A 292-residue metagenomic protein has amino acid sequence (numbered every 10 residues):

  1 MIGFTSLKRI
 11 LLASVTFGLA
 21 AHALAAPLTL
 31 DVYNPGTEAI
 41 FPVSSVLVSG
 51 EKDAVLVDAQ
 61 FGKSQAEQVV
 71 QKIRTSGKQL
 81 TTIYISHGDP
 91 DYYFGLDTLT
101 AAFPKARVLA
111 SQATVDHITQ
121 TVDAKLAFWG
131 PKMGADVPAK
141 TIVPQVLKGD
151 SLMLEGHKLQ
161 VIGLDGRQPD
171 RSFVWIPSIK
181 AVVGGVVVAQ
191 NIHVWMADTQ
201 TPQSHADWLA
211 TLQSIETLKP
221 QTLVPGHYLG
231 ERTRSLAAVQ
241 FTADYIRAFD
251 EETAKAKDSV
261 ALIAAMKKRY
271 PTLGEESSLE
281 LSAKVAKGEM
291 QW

Functional and structural regions predicted by a protein language model:
M1-L11: Bacterial N-terminal signal peptides that target proteins for export
A20-A23: N-terminal signal peptide c-region/cleavage motif recognized by signal peptidases
A26-T75, F173-V186: Conserved beta-strand hairpin/beta-sheet module of binuclear metal-dependent hydrolase folds, prominently
T37-A39, A54, F61-S64, H87-Y92 (+5 more regions): Solvent-exposed loop/turn segments at secondary-structure junctions within structured extracellular/periplasmic domains
V55-D58, T82-I85, Q160-V161: Short catalytic-loop micro-motif centered on adjacent basic/acidic residues
F61, K158, D165-G166, D170-Q240 (+2 more regions): Metallo-beta-lactamase
T75-S151: Active-site HxH/HxHxD metal-binding segment of metal-dependent hydrolases
T217-T222, L229-W292: Accessory terminal helices/loops
